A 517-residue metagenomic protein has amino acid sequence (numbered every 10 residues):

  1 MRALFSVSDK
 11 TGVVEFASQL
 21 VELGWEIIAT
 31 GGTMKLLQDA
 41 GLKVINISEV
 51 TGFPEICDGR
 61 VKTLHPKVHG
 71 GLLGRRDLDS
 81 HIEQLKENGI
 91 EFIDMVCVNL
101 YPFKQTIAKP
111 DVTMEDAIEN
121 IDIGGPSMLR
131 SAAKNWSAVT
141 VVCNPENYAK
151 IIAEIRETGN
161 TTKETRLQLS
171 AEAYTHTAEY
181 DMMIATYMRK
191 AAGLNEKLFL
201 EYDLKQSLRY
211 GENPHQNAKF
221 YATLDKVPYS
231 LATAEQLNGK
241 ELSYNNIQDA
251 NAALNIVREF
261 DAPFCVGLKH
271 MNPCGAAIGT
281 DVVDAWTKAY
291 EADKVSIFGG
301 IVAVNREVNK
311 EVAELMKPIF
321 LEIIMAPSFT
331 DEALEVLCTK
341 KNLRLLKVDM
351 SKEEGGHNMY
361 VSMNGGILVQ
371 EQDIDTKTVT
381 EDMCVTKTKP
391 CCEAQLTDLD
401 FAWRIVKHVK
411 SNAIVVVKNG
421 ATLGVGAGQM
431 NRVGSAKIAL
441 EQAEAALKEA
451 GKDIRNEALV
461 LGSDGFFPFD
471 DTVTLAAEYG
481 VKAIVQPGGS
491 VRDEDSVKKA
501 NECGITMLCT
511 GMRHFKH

Functional and structural regions predicted by a protein language model:
M1-F5, M95-V98, Y180-H517: ATP-dependent carboxylate/acyl-activation modules
M1-V50: N-terminal glycine-/serine-/threonine-rich phosphate-binding loop
V21, Q38, D122, A133 (+3 more regions): Anion (oxyanion) recognition and catalysis
I27, V44, V139-V141, L345 (+2 more regions): Hydrophobic beta-strand scaffold residues
G32-P102: Glycine-rich nucleotide/cofactor/substrate-binding loop typically near the N-terminus or early in the first domain
R76-P126, R130-A132, T388-E393: Active-site/ligand-binding-proximal alpha/beta "capping" segment
M128, N135-I151: Mobile "lid/hinge" segments at catalytic clefts and subdomain interfaces of large enzymes
E146, K150-L198, I319: Non-catalytic interaction/clamp surfaces of large macromolecular machines
